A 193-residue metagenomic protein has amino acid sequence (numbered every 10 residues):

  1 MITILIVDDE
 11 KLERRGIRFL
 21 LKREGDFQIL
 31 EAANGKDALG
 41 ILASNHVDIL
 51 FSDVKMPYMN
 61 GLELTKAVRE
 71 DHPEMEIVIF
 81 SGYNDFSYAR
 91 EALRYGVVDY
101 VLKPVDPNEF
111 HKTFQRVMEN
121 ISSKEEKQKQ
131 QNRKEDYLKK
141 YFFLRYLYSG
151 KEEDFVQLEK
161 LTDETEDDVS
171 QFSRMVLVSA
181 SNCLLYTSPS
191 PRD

Functional and structural regions predicted by a protein language model:
M1-T3: Extreme N-terminal starter segment of soluble prokaryotic enzymes
V7-D8, A32, L50, T187: Conserved sequence signature across two-component system core domains
K11-L30: Two-component/phosphorelay signaling modules centered on CheY-like receiver
D26-A33, I41, A89: Short hydrophobic/Thr-rich beta-strand motif most characteristic of the beta2 strand and flanking loop of CheY-like
A32-K36, P191: Conserved Asp/Asn-Gly motif in the active-site loop of CheY-like receiver
L39-K134: CheY-like receiver
V105-S188: Interdomain helical linkers/hinges and coiled-coil/dimerization scaffolds that transmit conformational signals
